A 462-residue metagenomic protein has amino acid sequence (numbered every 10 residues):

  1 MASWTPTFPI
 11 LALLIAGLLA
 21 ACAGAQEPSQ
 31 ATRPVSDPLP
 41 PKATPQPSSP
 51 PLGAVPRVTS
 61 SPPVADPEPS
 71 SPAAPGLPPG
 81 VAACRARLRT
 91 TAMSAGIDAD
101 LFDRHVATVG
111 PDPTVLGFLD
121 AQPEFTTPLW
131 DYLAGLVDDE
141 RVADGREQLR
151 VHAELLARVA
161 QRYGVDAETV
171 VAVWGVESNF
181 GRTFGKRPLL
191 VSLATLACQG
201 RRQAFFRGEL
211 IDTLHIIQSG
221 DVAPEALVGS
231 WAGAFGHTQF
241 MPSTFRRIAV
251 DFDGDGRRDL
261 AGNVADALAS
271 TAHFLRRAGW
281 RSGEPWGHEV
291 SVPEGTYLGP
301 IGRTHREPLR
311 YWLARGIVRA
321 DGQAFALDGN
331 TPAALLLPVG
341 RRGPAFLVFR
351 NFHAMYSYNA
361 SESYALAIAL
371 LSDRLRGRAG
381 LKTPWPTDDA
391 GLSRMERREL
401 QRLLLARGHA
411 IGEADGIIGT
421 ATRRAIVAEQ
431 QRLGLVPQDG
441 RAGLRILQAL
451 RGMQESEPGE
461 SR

Functional and structural regions predicted by a protein language model:
M1-L11: Bacterial N-terminal signal peptides that target proteins for export
L19-A21: C-terminal motif of bacterial Sec signal peptides marking the signal peptidase cleavage site
A23-P28, E68, R182, Q199 (+3 more regions): Cell-envelope/ECM-targeting effectors and their regulatory/trafficking segments
Q26-Y163: An acidic, Gly/Ser/Thr/Pro-rich helix-cap/linker signature
S71-V81, R85-S94, V115-L116, A134-E147 (+10 more regions): Second-shell loop/turn segments in exported
A92, T126-R276, W286-H288: Acidic/His-rich structured neighborhood in mature extracellular/periplasmic domains
D100-T127, W174-S178, P188-V191, E289-G295 (+2 more regions): Acidic helix-start/capping segments at beta-turn-to-alpha-helix junctions
P111-F118, S178-P188, Q199-Q203, S219-E225 (+5 more regions): Secretory-pathway/luminal and periplasmic proteins that interact with or process carbohydrate-rich
